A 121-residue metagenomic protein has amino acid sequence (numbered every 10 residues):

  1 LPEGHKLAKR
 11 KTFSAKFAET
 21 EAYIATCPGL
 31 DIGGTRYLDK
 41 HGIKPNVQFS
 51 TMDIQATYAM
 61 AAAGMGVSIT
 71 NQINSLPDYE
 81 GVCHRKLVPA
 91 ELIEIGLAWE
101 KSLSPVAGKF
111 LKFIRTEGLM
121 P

Functional and structural regions predicted by a protein language model:
L7, V47, H84: Short clusters of hydrophobic/aromatic residues that line enzyme substrate/ligand-binding pockets
L7-A8, A15, E21-H41, A63 (+2 more regions): Secondary-structure junction motif
R10-K11, F17, Q55-L103, K109: Beta-alpha-beta core module
A25-T26, I43-D53: Short beta-strand-to-loop elements that line the ligand-binding cleft of bilobed periplasmic-binding protein-like
D31, D53-I54: Conserved glycosyltransferase catalytic-site signature
I114-P121: Periplasmic-binding protein-like
